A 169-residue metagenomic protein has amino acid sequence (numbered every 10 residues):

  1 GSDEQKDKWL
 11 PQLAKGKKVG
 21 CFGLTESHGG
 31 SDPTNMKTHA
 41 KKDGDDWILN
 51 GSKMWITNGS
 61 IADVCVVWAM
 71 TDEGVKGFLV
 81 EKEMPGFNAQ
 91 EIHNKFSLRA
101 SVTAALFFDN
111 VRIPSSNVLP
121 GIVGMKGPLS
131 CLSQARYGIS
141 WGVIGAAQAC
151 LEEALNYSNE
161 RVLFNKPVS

Functional and structural regions predicted by a protein language model:
G1-E4, G30-P33: N-terminal glycine-rich flavin-associated loop
S2, G51, F78, F108 (+1 more regions): Residue-level signal for inorganic ion chemistry
G16-L24: A short, Trp-centered hydrophobic/proline-enriched beta-strand micro-motif
H28-S31, W55-N58, M70, K95-V102: Short Gly/Pro-enriched turn/cap motifs at secondary-structure boundaries
D32-T34, D45, N58-A62, R99-S101 (+1 more regions): Short glycine/proline-enriched turns and hinge-like loops at secondary-structure junctions
T38-K41: A structural signal for short hydrophobic beta-strand segments in well-ordered beta-sheet cores
N50-Q90: A short core secondary-structure module
N88-S169: Glycine-rich beta->alpha junctions and the first turn(s) of the following alpha-helix
